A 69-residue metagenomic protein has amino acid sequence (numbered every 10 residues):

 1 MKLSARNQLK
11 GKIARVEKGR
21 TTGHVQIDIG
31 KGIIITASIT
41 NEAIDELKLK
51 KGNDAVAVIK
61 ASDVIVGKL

Functional and structural regions predicted by a protein language model:
M1-L69: Non-catalytic connector elements of ABC transporters
